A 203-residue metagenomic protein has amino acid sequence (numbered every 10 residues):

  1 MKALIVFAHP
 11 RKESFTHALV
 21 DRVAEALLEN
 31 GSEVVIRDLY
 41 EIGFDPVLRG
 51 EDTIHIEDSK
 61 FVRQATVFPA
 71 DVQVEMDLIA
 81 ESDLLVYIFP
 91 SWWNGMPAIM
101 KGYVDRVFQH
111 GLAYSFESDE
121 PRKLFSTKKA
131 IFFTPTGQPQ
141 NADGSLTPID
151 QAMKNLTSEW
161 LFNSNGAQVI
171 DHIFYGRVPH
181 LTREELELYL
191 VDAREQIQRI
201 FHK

Functional and structural regions predicted by a protein language model:
M1-L112, H180, E184-K203: N-terminal beta1-alpha1-beta2 submodule of the flavodoxin-like/Rossmannoid cofactor-binding fold
I5, V34-D38, F132, V169-F174: Conserved beta-strand scaffold positions in the cores of enzyme catalytic domains, especially in NTP/NDP-utilizing
E29, D143-K203: Glycine-rich phosphate/pyrophosphate-binding loop and the adjoining helix
A80, F125, A167-Q168: Structured loop/turn residues at beta-strand edges in well-structured enzyme cores
P90, Q138, R177: Flexible loop residues that form catalytic and substrate-binding hotspots at small-molecule/glycan-binding clefts
H110, Y114, A167-I170: Short, structured loop/turn "capping" segments at alpha-beta junctions
Y114-S164: Short, glycine-/small-residue-rich phosphate/pyrophosphate-handling segment
